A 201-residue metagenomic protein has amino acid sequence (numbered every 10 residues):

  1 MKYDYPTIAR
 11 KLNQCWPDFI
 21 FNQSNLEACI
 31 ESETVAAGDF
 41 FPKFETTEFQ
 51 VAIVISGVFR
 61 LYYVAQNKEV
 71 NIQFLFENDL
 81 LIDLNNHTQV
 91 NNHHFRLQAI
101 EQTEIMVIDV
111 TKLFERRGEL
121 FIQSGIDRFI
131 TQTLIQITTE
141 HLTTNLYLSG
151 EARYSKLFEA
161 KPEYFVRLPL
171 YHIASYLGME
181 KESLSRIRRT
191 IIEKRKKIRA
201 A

Functional and structural regions predicted by a protein language model:
M1-E31, N86: Cyclic nucleotide-binding regulatory module and flanking cytosolic helices
E31, V58-Y63, L80, E104-I105: Short beta-strand segments in beta-sandwich/barrel cores
A36, I55-S56, F76, E101: A cytosolic small-molecule/anion-sensing beta-strand core signal
F41-T46: Short phosphate-coordinating micro-motif centered on Lys-Gly-acidic
F49, I53-R60, E77-N78: Glycine- and acidic-residue-biased ligand/ion/polar-headgroup-sensing regions
V70-F129: Cyclic-nucleotide recognition modules
T133-T144: Short, Lys/Arg-enriched N-terminal segment that forms or immediately precedes the first helix of a structured domain
L148-A201: Phosphate-/nucleic-acid-contacting segments
